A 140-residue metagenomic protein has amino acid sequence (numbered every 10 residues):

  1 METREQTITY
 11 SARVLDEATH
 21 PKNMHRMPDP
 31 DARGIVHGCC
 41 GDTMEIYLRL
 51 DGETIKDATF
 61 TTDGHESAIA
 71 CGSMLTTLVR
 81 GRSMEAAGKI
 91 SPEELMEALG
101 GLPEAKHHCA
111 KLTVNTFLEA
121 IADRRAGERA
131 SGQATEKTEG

Functional and structural regions predicted by a protein language model:
M1-P28, R33, K56, R82-G140: C-terminal binding/interaction regions
D29-P30, C40-M44: Short, basic and Ser/Thr-rich N-terminal targeting/leader segments
I35-C39: Short Gly/Pro-enriched turn/cap motifs at secondary-structure boundaries
D42-E53: Short beta-strand elements
T54-T59, I69: Short small-residue beta-strand/loop micro-motif enriched in glycine and branched aliphatics
T62-C71, C109: Short, thiol/selenol-centered motifs that function as redox-active sites or metal-ligating centers
S67-R82: Alpha-helical support elements that line or immediately flank enzyme active sites and cofactor-binding pockets
